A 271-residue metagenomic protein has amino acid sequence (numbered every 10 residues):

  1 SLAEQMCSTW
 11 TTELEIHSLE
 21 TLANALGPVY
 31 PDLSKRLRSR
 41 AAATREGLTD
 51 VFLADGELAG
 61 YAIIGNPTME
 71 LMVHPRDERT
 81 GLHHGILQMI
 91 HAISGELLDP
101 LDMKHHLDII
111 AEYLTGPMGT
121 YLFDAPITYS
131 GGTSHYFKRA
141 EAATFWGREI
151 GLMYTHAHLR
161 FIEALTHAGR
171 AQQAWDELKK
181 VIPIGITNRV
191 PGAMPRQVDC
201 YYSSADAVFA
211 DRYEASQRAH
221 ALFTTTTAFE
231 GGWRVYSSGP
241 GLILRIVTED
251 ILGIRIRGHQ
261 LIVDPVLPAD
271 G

Functional and structural regions predicted by a protein language model:
S1, A62-N66, I162: Conserved catalytic-core motifs characterized by acidic clusters
S1-T9, E70-T80, P126-G131, Y136-I150 (+1 more regions): Active-site-adjacent structural elements in folded domains
L2, M6, P28, D32-K35 (+6 more regions): Generic amphipathic alpha-helical segments used as scaffolds and interaction surfaces in large, multi-domain proteins
A3-H17, H83-Q88, E149-L159, G169 (+1 more regions): Aromatic- and histidine-enriched alpha-helix N-cap/loop-to-helix transition segments that scaffold the rims
L14-F137, K179, P183-A219: Catalytic cores of carbohydrate-active enzymes
E112-T115, A142-I150, R160-G271: Non-catalytic C-terminal accessory modules of carbohydrate-active enzymes
